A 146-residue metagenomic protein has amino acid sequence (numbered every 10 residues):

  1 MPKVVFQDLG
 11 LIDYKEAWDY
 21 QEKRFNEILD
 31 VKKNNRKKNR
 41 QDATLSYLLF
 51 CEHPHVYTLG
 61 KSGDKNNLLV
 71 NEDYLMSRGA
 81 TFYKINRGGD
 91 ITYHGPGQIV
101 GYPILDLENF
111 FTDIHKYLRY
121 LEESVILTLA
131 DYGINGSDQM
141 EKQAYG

Functional and structural regions predicted by a protein language model:
M1-G146: N-terminal lobe of the biotin/lipoate ligase/transferase fold
